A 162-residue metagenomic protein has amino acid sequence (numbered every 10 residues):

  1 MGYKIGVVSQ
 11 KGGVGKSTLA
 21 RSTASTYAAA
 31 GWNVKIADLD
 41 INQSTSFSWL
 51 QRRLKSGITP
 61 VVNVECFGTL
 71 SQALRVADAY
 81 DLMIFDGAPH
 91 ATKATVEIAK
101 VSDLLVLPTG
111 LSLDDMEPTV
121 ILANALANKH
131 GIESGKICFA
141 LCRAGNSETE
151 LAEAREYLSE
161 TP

Functional and structural regions predicted by a protein language model:
M1: Short, solvent-exposed charged binding patches
K4-V14, S22-V96: P-loop/Walker-type NTP enzyme "switch/lid" segment
L19: Hydrophobic positions on the alpha1 helix immediately C-terminal to the Walker A/P-loop
L82-P162: Conserved catalytic-core segment of NTP-binding enzymes
